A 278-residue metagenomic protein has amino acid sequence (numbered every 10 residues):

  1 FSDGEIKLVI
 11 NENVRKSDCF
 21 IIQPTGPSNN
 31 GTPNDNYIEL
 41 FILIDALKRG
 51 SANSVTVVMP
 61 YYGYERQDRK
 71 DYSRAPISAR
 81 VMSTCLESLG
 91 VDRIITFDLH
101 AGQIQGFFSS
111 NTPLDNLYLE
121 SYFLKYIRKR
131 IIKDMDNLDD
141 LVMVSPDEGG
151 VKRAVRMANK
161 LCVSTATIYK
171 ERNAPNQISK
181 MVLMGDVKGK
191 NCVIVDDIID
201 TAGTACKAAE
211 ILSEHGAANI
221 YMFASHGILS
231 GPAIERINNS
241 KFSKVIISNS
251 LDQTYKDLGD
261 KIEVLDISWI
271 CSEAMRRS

Functional and structural regions predicted by a protein language model:
F1-S278: PRPP-associated nucleotide enzymes
